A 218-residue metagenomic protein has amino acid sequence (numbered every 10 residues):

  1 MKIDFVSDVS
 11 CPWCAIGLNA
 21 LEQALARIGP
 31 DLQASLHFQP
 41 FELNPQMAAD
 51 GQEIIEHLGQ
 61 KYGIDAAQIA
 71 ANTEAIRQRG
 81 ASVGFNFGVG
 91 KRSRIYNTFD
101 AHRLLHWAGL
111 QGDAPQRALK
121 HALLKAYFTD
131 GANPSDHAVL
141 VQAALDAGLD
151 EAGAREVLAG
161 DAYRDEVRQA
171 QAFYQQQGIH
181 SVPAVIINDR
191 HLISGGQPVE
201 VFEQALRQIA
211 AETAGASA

Functional and structural regions predicted by a protein language model:
I3-V6, S10-L32, F38, H106-A218: C-terminal cap of thioredoxin/glutaredoxin-like
L18-Y127: Structural alpha/beta surface segment adjacent to cysteine/selenocysteine redox centers across thiol/disulfide enzymes
